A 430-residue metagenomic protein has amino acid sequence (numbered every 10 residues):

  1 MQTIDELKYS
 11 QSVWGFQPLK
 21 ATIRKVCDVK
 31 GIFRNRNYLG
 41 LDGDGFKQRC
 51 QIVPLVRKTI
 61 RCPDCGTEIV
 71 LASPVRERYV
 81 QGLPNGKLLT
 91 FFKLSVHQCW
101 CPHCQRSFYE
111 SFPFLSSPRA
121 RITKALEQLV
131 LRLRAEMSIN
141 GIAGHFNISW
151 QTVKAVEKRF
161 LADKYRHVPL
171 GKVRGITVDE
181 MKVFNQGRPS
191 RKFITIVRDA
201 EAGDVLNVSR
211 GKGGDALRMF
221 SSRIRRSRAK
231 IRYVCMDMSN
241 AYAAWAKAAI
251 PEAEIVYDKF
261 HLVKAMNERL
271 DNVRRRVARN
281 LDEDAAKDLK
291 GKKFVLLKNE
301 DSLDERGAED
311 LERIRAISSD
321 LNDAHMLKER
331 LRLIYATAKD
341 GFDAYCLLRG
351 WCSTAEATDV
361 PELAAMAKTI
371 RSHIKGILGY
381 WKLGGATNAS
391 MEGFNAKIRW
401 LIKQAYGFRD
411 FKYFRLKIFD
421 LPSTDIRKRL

Functional and structural regions predicted by a protein language model:
M1, Y79-I176, E180-R188, R228-I231 (+2 more regions): Short, positively charged, Gly/Tyr-enriched micro-motifs that form contact patches at catalytic or ligand/partner
M1-R106, F112: Short, conserved DNA-binding cores of transcription-related domains
C50, C101, I142, I176-M181 (+4 more regions): Short, conserved catalytic/metal-binding motifs centered on acidic residues
L55-T59, D64, V70-L71, T195 (+6 more regions): Acidic/histidine-rich catalytic cores and adjacent linkers of DNA breakage/strand-transfer/modification proteins
V156-C235, N240-W245: RNase H-like nuclease fold core
L262-E283: Short alpha-helix plus adjacent loop in nuclease-associated cores
